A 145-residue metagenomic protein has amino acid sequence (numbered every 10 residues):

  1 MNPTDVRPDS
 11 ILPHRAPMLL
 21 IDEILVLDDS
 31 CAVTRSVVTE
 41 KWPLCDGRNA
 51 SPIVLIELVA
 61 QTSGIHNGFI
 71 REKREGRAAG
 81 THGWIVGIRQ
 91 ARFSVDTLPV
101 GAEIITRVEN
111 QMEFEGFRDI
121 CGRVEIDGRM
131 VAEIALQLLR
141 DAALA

Functional and structural regions predicted by a protein language model:
N2-P8, E103-T106: Short Pro/Gly-enriched beta-strand edge/turn motifs at strand-loop
D5-R15, R77-G80: Short aromatic-glycine motifs in intrinsically disordered, low-complexity regions
P13-L20, P99-I104: Short coil-to-beta-strand transition motifs
A16-S51: Catalytic strand-loop segment that frames the active site of acyl-thioester-processing enzymes
D22-L25, S94, E109-Q111: Conserved positions in beta-strands of structured domains
V33, P99-I105, E109-A145: HotDog/MaoC-like acyl-thioester-processing domains
G47-H66, H82-V86: Compact, glycine-rich, soluble single-domain proteins
I65-I105: Hydrophobic beta-strand-centered segment that forms part of the acyl-chain substrate-binding groove
